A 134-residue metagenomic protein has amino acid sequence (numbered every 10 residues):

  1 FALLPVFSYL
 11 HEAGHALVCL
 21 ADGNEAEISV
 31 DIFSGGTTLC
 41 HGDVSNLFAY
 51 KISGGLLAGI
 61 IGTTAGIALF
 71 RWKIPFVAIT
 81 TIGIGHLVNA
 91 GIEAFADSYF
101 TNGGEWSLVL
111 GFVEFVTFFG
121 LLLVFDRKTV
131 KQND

Functional and structural regions predicted by a protein language model:
F1-L3, I61: Long, contiguous secondary-structure blocks with strong helical propensity
L3-F48: Small-residue-rich helix-interface/hinge motifs
G35-V130: Metalloprotease/metallohydrolase-associated module, dominated by Zn2+-dependent proteases
N133-D134: Short acidic DE-rich linear segments
